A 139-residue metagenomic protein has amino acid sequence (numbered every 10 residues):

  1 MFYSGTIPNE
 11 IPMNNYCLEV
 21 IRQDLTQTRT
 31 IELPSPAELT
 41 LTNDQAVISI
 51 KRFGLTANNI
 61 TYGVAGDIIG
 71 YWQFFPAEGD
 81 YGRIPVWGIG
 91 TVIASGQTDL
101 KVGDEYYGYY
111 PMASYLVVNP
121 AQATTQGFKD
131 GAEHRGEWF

Functional and structural regions predicted by a protein language model:
M1-P12, T56-A57: N-terminal amphipathic/basic-hydrophobic helices that include classical n-h-c signal peptides and signal-anchor
I7-I31: Hydrophobic, helix-prone linear segments
R22-R52, A57: A short N-terminal beta-strand-loop micro-motif at the entrance of redox/enzyme domains
T28-E32, D99-E105, A123-D130: Short, well-ordered strand-loop elements centered on a beta-strand within folded domains, enriched for acidic residues
T42-F53, D67-V117, Q122: Glycine-rich beta-strand-centered segment in the early N-terminal region that forms part of a ligand/cofactor-binding
N58-G63: Cytochrome P450 core scaffold surrounding the K-helix E-X-X-R motif and the conserved "meander" helix-loop region
L116-W138: Short, compositionally biased
